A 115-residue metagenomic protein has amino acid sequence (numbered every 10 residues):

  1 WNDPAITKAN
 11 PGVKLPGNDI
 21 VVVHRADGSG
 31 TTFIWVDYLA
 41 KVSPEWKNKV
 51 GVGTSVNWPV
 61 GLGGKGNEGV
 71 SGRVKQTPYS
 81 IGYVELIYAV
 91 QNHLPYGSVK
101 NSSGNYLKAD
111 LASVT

Functional and structural regions predicted by a protein language model:
W1-T115: Flexible loop/hinge segments at secondary-structure junctions
